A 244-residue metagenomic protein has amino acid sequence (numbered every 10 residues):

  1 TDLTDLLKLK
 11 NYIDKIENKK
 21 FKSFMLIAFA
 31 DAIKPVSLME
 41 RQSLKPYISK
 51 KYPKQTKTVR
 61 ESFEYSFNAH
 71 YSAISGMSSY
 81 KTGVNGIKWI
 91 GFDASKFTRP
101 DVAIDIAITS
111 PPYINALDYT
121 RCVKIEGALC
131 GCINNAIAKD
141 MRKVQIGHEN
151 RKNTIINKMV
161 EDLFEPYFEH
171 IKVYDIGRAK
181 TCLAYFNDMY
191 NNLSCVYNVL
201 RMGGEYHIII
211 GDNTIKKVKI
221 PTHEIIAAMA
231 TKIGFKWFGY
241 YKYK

Functional and structural regions predicted by a protein language model:
D2-T109, I114-R121: SAM-dependent nucleic-acid methyltransferase catalytic core
F24, G204-E205: Short glycine-centered segments of the SAM/dcSAM-binding site in methyltransferase folds
K96-F97, N115-L117, T214-V218, K244: Flexible loop/turn segments at secondary-structure boundaries
I114-C195: SAM-dependent methyltransferase catalytic-core segment centered on the flexible catalytic loop and adjoining short
V123, R178-N187, I209-E224: Acceptor-substrate binding/catalytic loop of class I
N191-S194, P221-I233: Short alpha-helix
L200-M202: Helix-to-beta-strand junctions that scaffold the AdoMet/dcAdoMet cofactor pocket in Class I SAM-dependent enzymes
M229, I233-K244: Class I S-adenosyl-L-methionine
